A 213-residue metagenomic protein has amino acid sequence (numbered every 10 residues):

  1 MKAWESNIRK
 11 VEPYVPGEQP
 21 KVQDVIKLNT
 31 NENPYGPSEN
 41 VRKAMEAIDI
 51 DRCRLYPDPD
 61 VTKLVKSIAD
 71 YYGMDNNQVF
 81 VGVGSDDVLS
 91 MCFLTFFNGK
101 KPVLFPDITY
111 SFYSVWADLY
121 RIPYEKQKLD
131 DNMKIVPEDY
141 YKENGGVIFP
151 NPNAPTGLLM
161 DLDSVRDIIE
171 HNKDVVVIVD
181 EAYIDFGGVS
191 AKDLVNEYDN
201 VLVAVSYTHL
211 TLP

Functional and structural regions predicted by a protein language model:
M1-L55, E143: N-terminal "arm"/small-domain region of PLP-dependent enzymes with the aminotransferase-like
C53-N172, Y183-L202, S206: Conserved core of the PLP fold type I
V179-D180: Hydrophobic residues in beta-strands of the RecA-like P-loop NTPase core, especially within AAA+ ATPase
T208-P213: Conserved small/polar residues in nucleotide/adenosyl-binding loops
